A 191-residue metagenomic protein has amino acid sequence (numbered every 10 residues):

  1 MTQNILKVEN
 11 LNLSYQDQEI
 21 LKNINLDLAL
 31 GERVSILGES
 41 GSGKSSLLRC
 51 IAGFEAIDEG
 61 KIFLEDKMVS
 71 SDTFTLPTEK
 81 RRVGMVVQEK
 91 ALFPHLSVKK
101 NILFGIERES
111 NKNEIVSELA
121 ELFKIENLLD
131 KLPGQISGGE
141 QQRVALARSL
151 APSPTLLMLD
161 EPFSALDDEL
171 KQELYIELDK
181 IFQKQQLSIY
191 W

Functional and structural regions predicted by a protein language model:
A52: Helix-to-loop junction immediately C-terminal to a conserved catalytic motif
G60-S71: Conserved ABC transporter NBD signature motif
V69-G84, R108: ABC ATPase NBD coupling module
S70, N111-L128, D179-K180: Conserved ABC ATPase "signature" region
L132-I136, E140-Q142: Conserved ABC ATPase signature
A151-T155: A short, proline-enriched helix->beta-strand linker immediately N-terminal to the Walker B motif in ABC-type P-loop
L157-E161: Catalytic Walker B motif of ABC-type/P-loop ATPase nucleotide-binding domains
